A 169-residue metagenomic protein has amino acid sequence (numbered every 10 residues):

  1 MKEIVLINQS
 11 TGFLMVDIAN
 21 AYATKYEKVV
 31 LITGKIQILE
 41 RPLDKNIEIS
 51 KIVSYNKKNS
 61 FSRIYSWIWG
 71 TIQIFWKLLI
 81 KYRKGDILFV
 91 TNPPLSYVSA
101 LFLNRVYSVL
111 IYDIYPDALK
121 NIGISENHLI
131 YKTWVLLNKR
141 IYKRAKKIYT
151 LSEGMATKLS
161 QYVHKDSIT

Functional and structural regions predicted by a protein language model:
M1-D44, E48: N-terminal subdomain of nucleotide-sugar transferases
N8, T91-P93, S152-E153: Helix N-cap/beta->alpha junction signal
F13-M15, S66-L79, D86-R105, V109-D117: An aromatic- and histidine-rich active-site surface loop
T33, F89-V90, T150: Short beta-strand scaffold positions
E48-W76, G123-E126: A short, charged, and often flexible helix/loop element on the N-terminal side of the glycosyltransferase catalytic
N56-S62, V109-K139: Acceptor-binding helix/loop patch of EC 2.4 sugar-transfer enzymes, predominantly nucleotide-sugar-dependent
Y97-V98, F102, H128-I148: Membrane-proximal helix-turn-helix segments that form the acceptor-binding/catalytic region of lipid-linked
Y149-T150, M155-T169: Helix-loop-beta element that forms the nucleotide-linked donor phosphate-binding surface in glycosyltransferases
